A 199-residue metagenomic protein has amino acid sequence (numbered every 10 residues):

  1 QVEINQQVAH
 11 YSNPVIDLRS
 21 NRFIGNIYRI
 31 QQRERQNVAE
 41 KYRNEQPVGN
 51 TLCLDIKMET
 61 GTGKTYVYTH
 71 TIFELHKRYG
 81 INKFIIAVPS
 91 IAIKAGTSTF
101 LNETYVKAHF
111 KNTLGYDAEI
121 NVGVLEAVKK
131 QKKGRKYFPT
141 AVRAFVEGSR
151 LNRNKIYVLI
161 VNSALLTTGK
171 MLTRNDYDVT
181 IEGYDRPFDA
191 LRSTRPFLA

Functional and structural regions predicted by a protein language model:
Q1-A199: RecA-like P-loop NTPase motor core of helicase/translocase proteins
